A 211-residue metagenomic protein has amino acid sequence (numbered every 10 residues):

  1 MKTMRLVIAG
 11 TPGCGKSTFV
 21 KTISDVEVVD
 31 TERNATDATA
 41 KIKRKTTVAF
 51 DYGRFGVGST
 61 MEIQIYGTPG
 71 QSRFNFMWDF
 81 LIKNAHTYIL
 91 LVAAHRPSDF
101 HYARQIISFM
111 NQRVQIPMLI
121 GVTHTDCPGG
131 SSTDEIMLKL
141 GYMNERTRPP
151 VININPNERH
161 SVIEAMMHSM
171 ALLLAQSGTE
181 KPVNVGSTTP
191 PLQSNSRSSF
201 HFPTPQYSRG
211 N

Functional and structural regions predicted by a protein language model:
M1-R44: Conserved G1/Walker A P-loop phosphate-binding module
T3-M4, N84-T87, V114-M118, R146-P149: Short glycine-/polar-rich loops that comprise or flank the Walker A/P-loop and associated switch/sensor motifs
A35-R73: Switch I (G2) and immediately adjacent beta-strands of P-loop GTPase domains
I65-G67, I89-A94, L119-H124, N153: Conserved beta-strand segments of the P-loop GTPase G domain that flank and frequently precede/overlap
R73-R96, F109-R113: Inter-motif core of Ras-like GTPase G domains
A94-T147: Conserved C-terminal guanine-recognition region of P-loop GTPase G domains, centered on the G4
D126-V183: Canonical P-loop GTPase G-domain recognition
S161-N211: C-terminal end of P-loop GTPase domains and the immediately downstream helical coupling element
